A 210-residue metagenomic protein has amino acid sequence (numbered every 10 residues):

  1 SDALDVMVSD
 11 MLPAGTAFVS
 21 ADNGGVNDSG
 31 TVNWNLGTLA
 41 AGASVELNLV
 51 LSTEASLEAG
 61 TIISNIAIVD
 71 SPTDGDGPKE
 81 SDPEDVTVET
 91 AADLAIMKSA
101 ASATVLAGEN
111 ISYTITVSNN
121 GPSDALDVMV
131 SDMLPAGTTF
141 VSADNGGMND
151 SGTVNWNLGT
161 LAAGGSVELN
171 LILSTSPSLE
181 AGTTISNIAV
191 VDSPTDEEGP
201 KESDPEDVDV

Functional and structural regions predicted by a protein language model:
S1-V210: Exported/extracytosolic protein signature
